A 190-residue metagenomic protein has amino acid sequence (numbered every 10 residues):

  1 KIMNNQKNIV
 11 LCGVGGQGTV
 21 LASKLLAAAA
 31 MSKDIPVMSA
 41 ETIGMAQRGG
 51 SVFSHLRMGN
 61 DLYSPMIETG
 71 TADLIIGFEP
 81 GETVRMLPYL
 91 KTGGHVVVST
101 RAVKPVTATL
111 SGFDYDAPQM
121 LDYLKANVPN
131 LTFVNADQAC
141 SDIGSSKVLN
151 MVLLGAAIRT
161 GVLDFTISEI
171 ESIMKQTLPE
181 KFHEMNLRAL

Functional and structural regions predicted by a protein language model:
I2-L190: Active-site cofactor/cluster-binding pocket
